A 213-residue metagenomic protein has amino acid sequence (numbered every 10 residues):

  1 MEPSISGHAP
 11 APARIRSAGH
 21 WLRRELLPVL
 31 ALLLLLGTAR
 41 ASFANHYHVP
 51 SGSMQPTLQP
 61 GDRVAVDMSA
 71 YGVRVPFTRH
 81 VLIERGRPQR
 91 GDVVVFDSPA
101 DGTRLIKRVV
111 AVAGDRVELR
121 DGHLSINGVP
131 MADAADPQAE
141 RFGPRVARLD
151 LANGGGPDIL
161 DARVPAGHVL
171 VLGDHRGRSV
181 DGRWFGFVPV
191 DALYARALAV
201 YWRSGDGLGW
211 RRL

Functional and structural regions predicted by a protein language model:
E2-E25, T38, S42-L213: Soluble "head" domains of membrane/secretory-pathway proteins
V29-A39: Single-pass alpha-helical transmembrane signal-anchor segments
